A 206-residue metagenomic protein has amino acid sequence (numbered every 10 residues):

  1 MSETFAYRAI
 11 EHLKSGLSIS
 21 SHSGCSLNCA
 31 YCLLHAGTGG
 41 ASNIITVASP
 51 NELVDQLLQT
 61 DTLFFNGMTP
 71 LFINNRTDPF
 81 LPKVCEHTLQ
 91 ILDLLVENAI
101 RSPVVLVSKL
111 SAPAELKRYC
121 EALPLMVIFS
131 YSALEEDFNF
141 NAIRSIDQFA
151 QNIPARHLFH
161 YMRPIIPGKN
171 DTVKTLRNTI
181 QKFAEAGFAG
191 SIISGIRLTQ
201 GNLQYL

Functional and structural regions predicted by a protein language model:
S2-S49: Canonical Radical SAM [4Fe-4S] cluster-binding loop centered on the CxxxCxxC motif and its immediate flanking residues
N51-L58, T62-L206: Conserved AdoMet/S-adenosylmethionine-binding subsite of the radical SAM
